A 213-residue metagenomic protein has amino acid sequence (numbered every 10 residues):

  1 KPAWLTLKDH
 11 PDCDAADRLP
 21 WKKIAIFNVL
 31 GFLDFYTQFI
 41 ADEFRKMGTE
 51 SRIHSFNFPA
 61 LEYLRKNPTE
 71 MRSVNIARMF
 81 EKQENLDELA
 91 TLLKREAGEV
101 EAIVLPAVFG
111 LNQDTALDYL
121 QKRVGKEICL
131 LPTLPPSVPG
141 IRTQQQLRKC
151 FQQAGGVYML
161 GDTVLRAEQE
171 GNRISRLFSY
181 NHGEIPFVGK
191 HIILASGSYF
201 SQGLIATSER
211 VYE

Functional and structural regions predicted by a protein language model:
P2-G110: Rossmann-like dinucleotide-binding core of oxidoreductases
D12-D17, R148, Q152, H182-E184: A generic local secondary-structure boundary/capping motif
D34-M47, A77-I103, F109-R166: Helical element adjacent to the flavin cofactor pocket in flavoenzyme catalytic cores
T143, D162, L204, V211-Y212: Feature captures the catalytic ectodomains and active-site-proximal regions of enzymes that hydrolyze or transfer
R148, L165-F187, I192: Conserved beta-strand-loop-beta-strand element in the redox core of flavoprotein oxidoreductases
V157, I192-I193: Short, well-ordered beta-strand core segments
A167-Q169, E209-E213: FAD-site-proximal beta/loop scaffold in flavoenzymes
L194-V211: Flavin (primarily FAD) binding-site architecture
